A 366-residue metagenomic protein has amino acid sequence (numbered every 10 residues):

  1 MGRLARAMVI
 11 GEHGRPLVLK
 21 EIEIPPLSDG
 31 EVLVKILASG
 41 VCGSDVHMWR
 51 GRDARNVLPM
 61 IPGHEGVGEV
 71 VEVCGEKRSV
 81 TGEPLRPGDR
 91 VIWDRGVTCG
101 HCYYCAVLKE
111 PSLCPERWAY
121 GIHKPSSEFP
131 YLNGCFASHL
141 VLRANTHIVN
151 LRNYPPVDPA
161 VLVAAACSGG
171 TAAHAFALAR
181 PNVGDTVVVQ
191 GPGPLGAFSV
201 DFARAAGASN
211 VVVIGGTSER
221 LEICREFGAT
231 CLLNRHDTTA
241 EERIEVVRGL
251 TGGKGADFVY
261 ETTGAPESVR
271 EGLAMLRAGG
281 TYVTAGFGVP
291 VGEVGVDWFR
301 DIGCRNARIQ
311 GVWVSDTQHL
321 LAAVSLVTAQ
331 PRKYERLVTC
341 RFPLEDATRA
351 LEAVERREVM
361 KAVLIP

Functional and structural regions predicted by a protein language model:
M1-A5, V246, R270-A274, T317-P366: C-terminal hydrophobic helical "lid"/dimerization subdomain of Rossmann-like NAD(P)H-dependent oxidoreductases
P25-S39, D53-A106, L132-N133, R152-P155: Glycine-rich beta-strand-centered segment in the early N-terminal region that forms part of a ligand/cofactor-binding
C42, T81-P84, D94-V149, V157-P159: Cysteine-cluster motifs in flexible loop/terminal segments that predominantly coordinate metals
S138, H147-I148, N153-D237: Mid-domain Rossmann-like dinucleotide-binding core that forms the NAD(H)/NADP(H) cofactor-binding site
A208, R225-E226, T230, P266-A329 (+1 more regions): Glycine-rich phosphate-binding loop and adjacent beta-alpha segment of Rossmann(oid) nucleotide-cofactor-binding
A240-G252: Short amphipathic alpha-helix with an adjacent loop that forms part of the alpha/beta core around
